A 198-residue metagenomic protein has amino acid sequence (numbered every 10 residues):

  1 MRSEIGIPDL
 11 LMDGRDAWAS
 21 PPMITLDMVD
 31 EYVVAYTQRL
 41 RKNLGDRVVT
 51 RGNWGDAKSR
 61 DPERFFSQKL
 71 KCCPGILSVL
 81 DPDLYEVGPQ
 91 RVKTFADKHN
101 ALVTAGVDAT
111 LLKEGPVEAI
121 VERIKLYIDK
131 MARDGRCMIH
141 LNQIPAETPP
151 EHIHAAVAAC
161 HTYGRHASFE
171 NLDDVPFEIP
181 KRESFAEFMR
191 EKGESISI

Functional and structural regions predicted by a protein language model:
M1-I198: Active-site loop segments of alpha/beta catalytic cores
